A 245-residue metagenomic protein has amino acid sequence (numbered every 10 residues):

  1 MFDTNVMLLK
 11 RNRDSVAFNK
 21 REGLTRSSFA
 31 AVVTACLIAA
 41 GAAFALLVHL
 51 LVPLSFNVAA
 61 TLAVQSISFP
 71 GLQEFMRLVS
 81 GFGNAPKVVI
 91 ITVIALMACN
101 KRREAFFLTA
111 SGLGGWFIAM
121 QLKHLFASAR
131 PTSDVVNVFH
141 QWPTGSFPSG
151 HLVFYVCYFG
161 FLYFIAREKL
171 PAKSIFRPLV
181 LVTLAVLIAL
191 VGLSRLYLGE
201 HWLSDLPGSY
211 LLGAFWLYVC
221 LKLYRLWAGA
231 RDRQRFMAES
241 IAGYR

Functional and structural regions predicted by a protein language model:
F2-K87, H124-W142: N-terminal transmembrane-helix/juxtamembrane module of multi-pass inner/ER membrane proteins
K20-F29, C99-L108, S174-P178: Membrane-interface helix-loop-helix junctions at transmembrane boundaries of multi-pass membrane enzymes, predominantly
A31-I38, T92-F117: Interfacial segments of alpha-helical transmembrane regions
L62, F107-G112, L206-Y210: Alpha-helical transmembrane segments of multi-pass membrane proteins, especially transporters and channels
S80-N100, V156-G160, A166: Hydrophobic alpha-helical transmembrane segments
V88, T92, G112, V180-L187: Hydrophobic alpha-helical transmembrane segments of polytopic
G112-R130: Transmembrane alpha-helix/helix-exit interface in multi-pass inner-membrane proteins
V135-R245: Membrane-embedded catalytic cores of phosphoryl/pyrophosphoryl-handling enzymes
